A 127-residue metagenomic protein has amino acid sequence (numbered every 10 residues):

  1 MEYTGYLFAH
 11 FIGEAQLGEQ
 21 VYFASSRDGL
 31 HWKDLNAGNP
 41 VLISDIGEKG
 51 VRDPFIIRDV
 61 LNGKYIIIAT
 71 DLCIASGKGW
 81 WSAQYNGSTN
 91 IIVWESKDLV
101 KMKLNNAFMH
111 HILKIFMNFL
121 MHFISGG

Functional and structural regions predicted by a protein language model:
M1-G127: Carbohydrate-active catalytic/glycan-binding domains of CAZyme proteins, especially the secreted or lumenal ectodomains
